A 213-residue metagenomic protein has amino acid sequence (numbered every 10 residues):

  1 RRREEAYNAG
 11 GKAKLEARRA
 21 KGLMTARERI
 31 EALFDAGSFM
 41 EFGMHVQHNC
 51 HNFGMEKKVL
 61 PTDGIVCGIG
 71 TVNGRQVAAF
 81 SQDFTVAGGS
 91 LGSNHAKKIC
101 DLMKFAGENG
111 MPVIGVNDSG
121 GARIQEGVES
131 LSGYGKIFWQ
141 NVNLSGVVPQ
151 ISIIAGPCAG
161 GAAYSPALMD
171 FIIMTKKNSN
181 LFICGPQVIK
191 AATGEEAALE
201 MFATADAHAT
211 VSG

Functional and structural regions predicted by a protein language model:
R1-H51, I183-G213: Amphipathic alpha-helical segments at domain termini/boundaries
R2-E4, G54-K57, A159-G160, L168: Intrinsically disordered, low-complexity segments enriched in polar/charged residues with Gly/Pro, especially when
N8-G11, N73-R75, F171: Charged, amphipathic alpha-helical interaction segments
G10, T62, K98, C158 (+1 more regions): Residue-level preference for nonpolar/small residues embedded in alpha-helices
E16-A20, M24, R29-I151: Long, structured ligand/cofactor-binding scaffold of large enzymes
N117-G213: Conserved catalytic cores of soluble enzyme domains, especially glycine-rich substrate-binding beta-alpha loops
